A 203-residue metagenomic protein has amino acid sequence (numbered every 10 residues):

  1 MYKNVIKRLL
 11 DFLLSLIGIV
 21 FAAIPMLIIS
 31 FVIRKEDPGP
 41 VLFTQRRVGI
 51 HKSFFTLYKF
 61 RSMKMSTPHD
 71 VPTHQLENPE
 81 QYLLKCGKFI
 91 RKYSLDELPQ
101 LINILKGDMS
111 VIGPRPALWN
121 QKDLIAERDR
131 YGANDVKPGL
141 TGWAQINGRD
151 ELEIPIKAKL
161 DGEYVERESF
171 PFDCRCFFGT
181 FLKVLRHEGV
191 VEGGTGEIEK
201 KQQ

Functional and structural regions predicted by a protein language model:
M1-M65, F170, R175-Q203: A hydrophobic, helix-centered structural microdomain
K3, S66-K85, F89, R115-K122 (+2 more regions): Cytosolic-biased juxtamembrane loops and peripheral soluble domains of multi-pass membrane proteins
R8, R47, S53, K59-M63 (+5 more regions): Short, cationic motifs built from Arg/Lys/His that form the positively charged side of catalytic pockets
P40, I102-Q203: Hydrophobic structural segments characteristic of membrane proteins
F43-Y82, L140-L160: Short, glycine-rich, amphipathic interfacial segments at transmembrane boundaries or analogous
Q81, Y93-D96, S169: Residue-level signal for the nucleotide or nucleotide-sugar donor/cofactor binding architecture
C86-Y93, G162-E166: Short, well-ordered beta-strand elements within core beta-sheets of diverse protein domains
K88-S110: Short, conserved beta-strand/loop elements in beta-sheet-dominated catalytic cores that frequently flank divalent-metal
